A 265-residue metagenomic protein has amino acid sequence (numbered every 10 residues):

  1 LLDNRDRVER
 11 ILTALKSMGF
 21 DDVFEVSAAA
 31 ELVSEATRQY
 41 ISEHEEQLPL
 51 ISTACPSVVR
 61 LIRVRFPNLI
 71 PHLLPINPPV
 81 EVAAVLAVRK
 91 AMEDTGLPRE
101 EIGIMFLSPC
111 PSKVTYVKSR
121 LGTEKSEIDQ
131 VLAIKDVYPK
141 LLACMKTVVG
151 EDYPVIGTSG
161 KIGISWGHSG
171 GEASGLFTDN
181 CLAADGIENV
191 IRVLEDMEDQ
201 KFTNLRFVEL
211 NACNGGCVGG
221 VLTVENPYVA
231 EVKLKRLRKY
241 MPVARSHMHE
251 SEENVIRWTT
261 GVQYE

Functional and structural regions predicted by a protein language model:
L1-E265: Iron-sulfur-associated redox domains of electron-transfer enzymes in respiratory and anaerobic energy metabolism
